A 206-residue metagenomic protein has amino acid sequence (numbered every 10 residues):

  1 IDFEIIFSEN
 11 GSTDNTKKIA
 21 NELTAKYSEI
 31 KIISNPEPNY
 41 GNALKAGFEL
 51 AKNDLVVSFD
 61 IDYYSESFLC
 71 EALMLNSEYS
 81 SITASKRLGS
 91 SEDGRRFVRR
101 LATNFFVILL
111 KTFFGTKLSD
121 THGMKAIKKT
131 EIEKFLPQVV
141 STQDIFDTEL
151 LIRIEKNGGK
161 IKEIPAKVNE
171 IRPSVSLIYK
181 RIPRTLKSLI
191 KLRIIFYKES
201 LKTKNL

Functional and structural regions predicted by a protein language model:
F3-I6, K17-L50: Conserved donor nucleotide-binding strand/loop of the catalytic core
F7-E9, S34-P36, S85, P165-K167: Residue-level recognition of beta-strand->loop/alpha-helix junctions
E9-K18, Y63: A conserved acidic beta->alpha catalytic loop
T16, S67-E71, L150: Acidic donor-diphosphate engagement hotspot in glycosyltransferases and nucleotidyltransferases that stabilizes
I19, K187-L206: Terminal low-complexity segments of carbohydrate-biosynthetic enzymes
N35-L50, L55-S58, S67-D144, I171-K180 (+1 more regions): Acceptor/aglycone-binding surface of glycosyltransferases and processive sugar-polymer synthases
T116, V139-T142, L151-N169: Catalytic donor-sugar/metal-binding loop of nucleotide-sugar-dependent glycosyltransferases
A126-K129, E133-K134, I152, E163 (+1 more regions): Short linear elements at protein peripheries
